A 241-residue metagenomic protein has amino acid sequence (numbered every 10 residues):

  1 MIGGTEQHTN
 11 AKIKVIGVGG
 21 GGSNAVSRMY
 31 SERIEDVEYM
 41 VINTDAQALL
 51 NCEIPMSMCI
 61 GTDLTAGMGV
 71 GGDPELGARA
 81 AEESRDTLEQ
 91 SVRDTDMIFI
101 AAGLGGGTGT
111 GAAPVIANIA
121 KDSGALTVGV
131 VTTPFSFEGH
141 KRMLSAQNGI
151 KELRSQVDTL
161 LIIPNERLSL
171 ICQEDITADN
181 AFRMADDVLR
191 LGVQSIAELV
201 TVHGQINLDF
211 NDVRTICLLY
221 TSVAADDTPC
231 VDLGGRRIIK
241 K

Functional and structural regions predicted by a protein language model:
M1-V223, R236-R237: Tubulin/FtsZ superfamily GTPase core signature
A224-D226, V231-K241: Positively charged, low-complexity/disordered segments
